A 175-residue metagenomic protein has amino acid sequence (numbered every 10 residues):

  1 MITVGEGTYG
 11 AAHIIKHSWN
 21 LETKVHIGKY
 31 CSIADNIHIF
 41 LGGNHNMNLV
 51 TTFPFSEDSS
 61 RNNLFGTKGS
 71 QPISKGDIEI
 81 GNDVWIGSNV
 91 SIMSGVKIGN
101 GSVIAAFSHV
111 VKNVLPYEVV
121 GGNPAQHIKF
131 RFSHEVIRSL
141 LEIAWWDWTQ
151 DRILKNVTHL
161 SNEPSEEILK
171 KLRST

Functional and structural regions predicted by a protein language model:
M1-E6: Class I SAM-dependent methyltransferase Rossmann-like catalytic core, especially the SAM/SAH-binding loop
G7-S94: Flexible, glycine/small-residue-enriched loop-and-beta-strand segment within the central core of proteins
H26, E79, W85, K97 (+2 more regions): Glycine-/alanine-rich, low-charge beta-solenoid repeats
C31, V120-G122, L140: Hydrophobic alpha-helical packing residues
G43, V114, F130-R131: Conserved catalytic-core motifs of eukaryotic protein kinase domains, centered on the activation segment
F55-E57, N62-I92, P124-T175: C-terminal segments of enzyme domains that contribute to small-molecule binding surfaces
S74, N89-S102, S108-V111: Beta-rich strand-turn-strand
S108, K112, P116-E118, Q126: Glycine-centered loop/turn positions within well-structured domains that cap or flank conserved ligand/cofactor-binding
